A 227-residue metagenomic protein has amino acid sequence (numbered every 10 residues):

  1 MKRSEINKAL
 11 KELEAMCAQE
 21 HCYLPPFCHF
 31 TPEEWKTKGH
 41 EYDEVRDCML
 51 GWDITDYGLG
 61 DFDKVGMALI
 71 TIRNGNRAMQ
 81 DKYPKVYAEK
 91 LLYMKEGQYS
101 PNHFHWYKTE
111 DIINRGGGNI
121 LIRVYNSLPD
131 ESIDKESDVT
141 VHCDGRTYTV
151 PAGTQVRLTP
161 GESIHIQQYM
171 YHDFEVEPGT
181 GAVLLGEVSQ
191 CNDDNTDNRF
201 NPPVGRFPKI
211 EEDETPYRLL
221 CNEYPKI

Functional and structural regions predicted by a protein language model:
M1-A88, P216-E223: A short, N-terminal "cap"/entry segment at the start of jelly-roll beta-barrel domains of the cupin/DSBH fold
I72-G75, K90-E110, Y125-P129, Q168: Conserved short histidine dyad/triad with adjacent acidic residue
Q80-P84, K90, P101-W106, D111-N114 (+1 more regions): Short histidine-centered beta-strand/loop micro-motifs that create catalytic or ligand/metal-coordination sites
E89-K90, Q98-S100, E110-I112, I120-I122 (+3 more regions): Generic beta-strand structural signal
K95, A152-G179, L185-Q190: Conserved metal-binding segment of the jelly-roll/cupin
K95-E96, K108-E110, N114-D130, D134-S137 (+1 more regions): Glycine- and acidic-residue-biased ligand/ion/polar-headgroup-sensing regions
W106, G116, N126-L128, M170 (+2 more regions): A short beta-strand motif that forms part of the nucleic acid-binding face of small beta-barrel RNA-binding folds
P129-Y148, E175-I227: Double-stranded beta-helix
